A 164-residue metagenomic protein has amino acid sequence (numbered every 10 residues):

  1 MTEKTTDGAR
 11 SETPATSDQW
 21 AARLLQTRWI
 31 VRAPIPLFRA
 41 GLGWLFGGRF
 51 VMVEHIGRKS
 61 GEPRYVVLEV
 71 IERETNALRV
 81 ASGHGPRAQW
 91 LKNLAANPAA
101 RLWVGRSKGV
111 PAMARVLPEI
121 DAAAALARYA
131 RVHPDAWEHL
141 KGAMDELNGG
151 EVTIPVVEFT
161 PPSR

Functional and structural regions predicted by a protein language model:
M1-A9, G109-R115: Internal hydrophobic scaffold segments of catalytic domains
E3-D7, S11-F50, K92, D135-E151: Alpha-helical membrane-targeting segments
D7, S11, R64-V67, P98: N-proximal short alpha-helices
W20-A21, R58-P63, W90-N97: Short, functional N-terminal and low-complexity linear motifs
W44-L45, E62, E72, L94 (+2 more regions): A generic structural signal for short, solvent-exposed coil/turn residues that cap or connect secondary-structure
G48-G83: Short beta-strand segments
E74-T75, P162-R164: Short loop segments at secondary-structure junctions
H84-V156, P162: Short, structured beta-strand-loop surface elements
